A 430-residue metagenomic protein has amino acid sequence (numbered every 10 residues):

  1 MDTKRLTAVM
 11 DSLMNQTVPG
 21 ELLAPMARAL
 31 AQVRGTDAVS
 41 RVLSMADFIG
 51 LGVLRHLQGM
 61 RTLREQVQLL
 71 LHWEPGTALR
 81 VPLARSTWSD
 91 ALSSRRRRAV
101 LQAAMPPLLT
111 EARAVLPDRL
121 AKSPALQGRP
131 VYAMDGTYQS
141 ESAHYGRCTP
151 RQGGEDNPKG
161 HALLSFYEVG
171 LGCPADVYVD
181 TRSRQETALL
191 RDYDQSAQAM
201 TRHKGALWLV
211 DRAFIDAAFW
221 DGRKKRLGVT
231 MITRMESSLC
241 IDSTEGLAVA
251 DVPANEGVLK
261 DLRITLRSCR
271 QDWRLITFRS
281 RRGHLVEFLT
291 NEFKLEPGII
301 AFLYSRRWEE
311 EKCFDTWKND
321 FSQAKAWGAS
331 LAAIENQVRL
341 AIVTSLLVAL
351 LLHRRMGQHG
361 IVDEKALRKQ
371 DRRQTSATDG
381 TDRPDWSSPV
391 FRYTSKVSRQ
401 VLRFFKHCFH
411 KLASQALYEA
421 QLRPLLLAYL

Functional and structural regions predicted by a protein language model:
M1-V42, L70-W73, S123, D242-T244 (+4 more regions): A short, flexible helix-boundary coil/loop motif
R61-L79: DNA-recognition alpha helix
S89-Y167: Active-site-proximal, Lys/Arg-enriched surface segment that forms a nucleic-acid-binding/basic interface patch
T110, P174-H284: An internal, acidic/charged active-site-proximal segment that coordinates divalent cations and/or engages
H284-F293, I299-W308: A conserved active-site cap/scaffold subdomain adjacent to cofactor or substrate pockets
I300-G328: Short amphipathic alpha-helical "interface-anchor" segments enriched in bulky aromatics
S330-I342: Membrane-interface transmembrane-helix boundary segments in multi-pass integral membrane proteins
